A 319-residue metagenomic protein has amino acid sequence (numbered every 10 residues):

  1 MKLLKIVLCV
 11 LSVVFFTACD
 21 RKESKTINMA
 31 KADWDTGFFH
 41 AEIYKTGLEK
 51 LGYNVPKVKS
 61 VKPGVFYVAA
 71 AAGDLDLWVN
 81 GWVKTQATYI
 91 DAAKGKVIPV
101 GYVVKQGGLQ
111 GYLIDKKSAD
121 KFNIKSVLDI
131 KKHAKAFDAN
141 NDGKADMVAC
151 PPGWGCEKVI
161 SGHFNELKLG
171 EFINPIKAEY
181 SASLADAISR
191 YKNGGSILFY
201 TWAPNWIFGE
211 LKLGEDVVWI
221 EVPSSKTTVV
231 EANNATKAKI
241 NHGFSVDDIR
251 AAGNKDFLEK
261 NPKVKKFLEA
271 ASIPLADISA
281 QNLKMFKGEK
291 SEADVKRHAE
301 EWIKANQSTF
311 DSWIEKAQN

Functional and structural regions predicted by a protein language model:
F15-A18: C-terminal motif of bacterial Sec signal peptides marking the signal peptidase cleavage site
E23-T36, Y53-V58, K144-V148, L268: Short, well-ordered beta-strand elements
W34-D35, Y53-V68, P175-D186: Short helix-initiation/N-cap motifs at beta->coil->alpha
D35-N54, F164: Short, polar/charged alpha-helical segment
A41, V61-K96, D186, W206-L211: Pocket-flanking alpha-helical
A69, L75-V79, P151-S225, E231: Ligand-binding pocket segment of bilobal, Venus flytrap-like solute-binding proteins
I98-A149: A conserved helix-loop-strand patch within extracytoplasmic ligand-binding domains of the periplasmic binding
Q110-D120, N233-N234, D248-K260, K284: A bilobed periplasmic-binding-protein/Venus flytrap-type ligand-binding module shared by bacterial periplasmic
